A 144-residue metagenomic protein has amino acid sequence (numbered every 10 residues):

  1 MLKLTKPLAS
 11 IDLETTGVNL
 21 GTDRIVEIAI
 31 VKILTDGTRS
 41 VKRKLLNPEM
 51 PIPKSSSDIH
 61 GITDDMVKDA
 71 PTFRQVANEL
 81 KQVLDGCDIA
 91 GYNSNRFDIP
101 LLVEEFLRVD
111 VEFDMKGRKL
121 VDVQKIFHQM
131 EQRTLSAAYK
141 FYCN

Functional and structural regions predicted by a protein language model:
M1-G117, Q132-N144: Conserved non-catalytic scaffold segment of RNase H-like nuclease domains
M115-F127: A short, structured active-site edge motif that brings together acidic residues
